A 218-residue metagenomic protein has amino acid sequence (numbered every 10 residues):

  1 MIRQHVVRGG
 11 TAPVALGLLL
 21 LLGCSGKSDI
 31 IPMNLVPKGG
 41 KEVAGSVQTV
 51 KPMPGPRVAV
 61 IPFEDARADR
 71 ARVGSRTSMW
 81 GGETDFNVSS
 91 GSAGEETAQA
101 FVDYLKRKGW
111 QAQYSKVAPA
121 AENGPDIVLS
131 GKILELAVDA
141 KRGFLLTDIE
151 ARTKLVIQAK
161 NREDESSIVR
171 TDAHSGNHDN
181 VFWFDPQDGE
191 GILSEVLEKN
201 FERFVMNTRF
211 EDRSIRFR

Functional and structural regions predicted by a protein language model:
M1-V7: N-terminal secretory signal peptides that target proteins for export/translocation
A12-L21: Bacterial N-terminal signal peptides
C24-A98, M206-R218: A structural "domain/chain start" motif
S25-G39, K108, S115-S167: Surface-exposed short loop/turn segments
P62-R67, K132-V138, S175: Generic short beta-strand segments
R72-G74, A140-F144, V181-P186: Short acidic, glycine/proline-rich loop/turn micro-motifs
W80-S92, K160-S214: Short secondary-structure boundary motifs at beta->alpha junctions and helix caps
E96-G109: Amphipathic alpha-helical segments
